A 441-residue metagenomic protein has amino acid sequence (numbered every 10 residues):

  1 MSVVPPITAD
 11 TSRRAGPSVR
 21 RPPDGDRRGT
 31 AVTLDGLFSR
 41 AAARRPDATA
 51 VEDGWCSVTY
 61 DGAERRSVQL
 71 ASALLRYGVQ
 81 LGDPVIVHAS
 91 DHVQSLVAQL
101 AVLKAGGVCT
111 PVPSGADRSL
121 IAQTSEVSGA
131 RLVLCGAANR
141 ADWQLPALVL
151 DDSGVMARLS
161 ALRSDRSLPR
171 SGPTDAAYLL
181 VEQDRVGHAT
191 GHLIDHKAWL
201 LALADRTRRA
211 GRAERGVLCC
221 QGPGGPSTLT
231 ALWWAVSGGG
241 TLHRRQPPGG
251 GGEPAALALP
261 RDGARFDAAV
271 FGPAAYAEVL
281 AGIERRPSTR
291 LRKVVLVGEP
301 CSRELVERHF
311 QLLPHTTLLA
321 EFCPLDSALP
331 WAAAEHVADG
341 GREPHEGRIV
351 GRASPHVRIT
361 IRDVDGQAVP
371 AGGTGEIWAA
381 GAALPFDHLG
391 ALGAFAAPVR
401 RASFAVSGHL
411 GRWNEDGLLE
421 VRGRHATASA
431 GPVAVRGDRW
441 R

Functional and structural regions predicted by a protein language model:
M1-P23, T33, V133-W143, A147-P169 (+3 more regions): AMP-dependent adenylate-forming
S2-L179, I194, L201, V306 (+3 more regions): AMP-binding/adenylate-forming domain of the ANL superfamily
V85, C109, V217, L242-H243: A short hydrophobic/small-residue beta-strand
A89-H92, P113, Q183, R212 (+2 more regions): Conserved AMP-binding
L148-V155, W199, V217, G249 (+4 more regions): Conserved helix-loop-beta element of the AMP-binding
L179-H192, L280: Conserved adenylation A10 loop of the ANL superfamily
T190-G216, G224-D267: Conserved AMP-binding/adenylation subdomain of ANL enzymes
S237, L280-H345, R358: Gly/Ser/Thr-rich phosphate-binding loop
